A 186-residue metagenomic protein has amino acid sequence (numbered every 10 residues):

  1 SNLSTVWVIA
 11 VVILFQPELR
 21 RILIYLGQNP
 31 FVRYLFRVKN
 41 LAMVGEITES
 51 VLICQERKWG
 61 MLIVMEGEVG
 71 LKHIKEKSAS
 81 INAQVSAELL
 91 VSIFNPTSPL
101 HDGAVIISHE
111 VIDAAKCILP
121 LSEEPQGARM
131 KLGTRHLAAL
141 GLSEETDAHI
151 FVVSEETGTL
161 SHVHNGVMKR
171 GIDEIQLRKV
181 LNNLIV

Functional and structural regions predicted by a protein language model:
S1-V6: Membrane-water interface of transmembrane alpha-helices in multipass transporters/channels
A10, F15-E18, I22, L26-V186: Divalent-cation
